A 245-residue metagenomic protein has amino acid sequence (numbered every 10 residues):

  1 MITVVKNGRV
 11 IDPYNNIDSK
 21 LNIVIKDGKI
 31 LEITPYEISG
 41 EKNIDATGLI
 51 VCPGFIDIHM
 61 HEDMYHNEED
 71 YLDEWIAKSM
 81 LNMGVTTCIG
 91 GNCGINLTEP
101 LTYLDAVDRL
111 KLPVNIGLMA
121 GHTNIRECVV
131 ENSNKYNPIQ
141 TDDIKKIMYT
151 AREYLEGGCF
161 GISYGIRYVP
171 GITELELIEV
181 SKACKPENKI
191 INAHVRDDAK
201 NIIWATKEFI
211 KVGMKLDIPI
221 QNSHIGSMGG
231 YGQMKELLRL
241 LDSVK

Functional and structural regions predicted by a protein language model:
M1-I2, S39-E41, T47, V51 (+5 more regions): Short coil/turn connectors at secondary-structure junctions
M1-S39: N-terminal metal-binding scaffold of metallo-dependent hydrolase/deaminase domains
T3-K6, I38-T86: Replace "His-x-His-based motif
G8, I23, G28, G48 (+6 more regions): Divalent metal-coordination and catalytic microenvironments
D12-N16, E69-D70, D142-I144: Short loop/turn motifs at secondary-structure junctions and domain boundaries
C52-H59, I89-N92, M119, I190-V195 (+1 more regions): Active-site neighborhood of phospho(di)ester-bond hydrolases with catalytic His/Asp-centered motifs
M60, L72-S163, C184: Divalent-metal coordination cores built from histidine and acidic residues
P138-Y164, V169-K245: Histidine/acidic residue-rich metal-binding segments in metalloenzymes
